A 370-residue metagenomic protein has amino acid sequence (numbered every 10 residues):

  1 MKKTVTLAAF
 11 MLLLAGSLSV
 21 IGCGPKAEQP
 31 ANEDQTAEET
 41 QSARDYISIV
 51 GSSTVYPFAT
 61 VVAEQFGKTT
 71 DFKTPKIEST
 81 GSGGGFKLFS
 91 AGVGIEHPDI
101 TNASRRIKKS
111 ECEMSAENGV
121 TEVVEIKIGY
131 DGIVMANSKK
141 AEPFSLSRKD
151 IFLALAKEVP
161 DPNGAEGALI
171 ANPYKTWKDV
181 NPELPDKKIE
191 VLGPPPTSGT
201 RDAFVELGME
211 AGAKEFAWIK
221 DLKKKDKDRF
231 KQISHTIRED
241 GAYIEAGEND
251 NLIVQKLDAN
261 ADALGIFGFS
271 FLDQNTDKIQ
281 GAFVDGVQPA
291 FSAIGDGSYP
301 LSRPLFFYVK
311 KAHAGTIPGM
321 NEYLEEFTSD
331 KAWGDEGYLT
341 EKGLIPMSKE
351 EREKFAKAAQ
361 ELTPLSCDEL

Functional and structural regions predicted by a protein language model:
M1-F10: Bacterial N-terminal signal peptides that target proteins for export
S19-G22: C-terminal motif of bacterial Sec signal peptides marking the signal peptidase cleavage site
G24-L370: Flexible loop/hinge segments at secondary-structure junctions
